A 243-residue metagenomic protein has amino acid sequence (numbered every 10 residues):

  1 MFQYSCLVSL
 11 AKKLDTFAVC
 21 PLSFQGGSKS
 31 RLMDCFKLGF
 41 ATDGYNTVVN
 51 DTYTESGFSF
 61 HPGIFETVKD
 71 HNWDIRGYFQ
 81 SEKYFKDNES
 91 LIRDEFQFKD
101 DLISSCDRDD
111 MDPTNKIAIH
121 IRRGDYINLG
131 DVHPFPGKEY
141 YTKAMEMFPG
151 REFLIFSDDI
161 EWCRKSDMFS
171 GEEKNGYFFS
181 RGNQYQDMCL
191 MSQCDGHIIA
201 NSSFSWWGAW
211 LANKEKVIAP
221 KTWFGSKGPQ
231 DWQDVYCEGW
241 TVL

Functional and structural regions predicted by a protein language model:
M1, M145-A219, G225-K227, D231-V235: Donor-binding and catalytic core of enzymes assembling or modifying cell-surface/extracellular glycoconjugates
M1-S23: N-terminal pre-catalytic "stem/leader" segment of glycosyltransferase-like enzymes
F2, P136-Y140, A200: Soluble or luminal CAZymes and related metallo-dependent hydrolases
Y4, V8, K12, D101 (+2 more regions): Residues within alpha-helical segments
A11, I127, K216-A219: Short amphipathic alpha-helical segments with coiled-coil-like heptad repeat character
V19-L22, H120, L154-S157: Short beta-strand segments
S23-M147: Secretory-pathway luminal glycosyltransferase catalytic domains
C237-L243: Conserved histidine-centered catalytic loops in small-molecule metabolism enzymes
